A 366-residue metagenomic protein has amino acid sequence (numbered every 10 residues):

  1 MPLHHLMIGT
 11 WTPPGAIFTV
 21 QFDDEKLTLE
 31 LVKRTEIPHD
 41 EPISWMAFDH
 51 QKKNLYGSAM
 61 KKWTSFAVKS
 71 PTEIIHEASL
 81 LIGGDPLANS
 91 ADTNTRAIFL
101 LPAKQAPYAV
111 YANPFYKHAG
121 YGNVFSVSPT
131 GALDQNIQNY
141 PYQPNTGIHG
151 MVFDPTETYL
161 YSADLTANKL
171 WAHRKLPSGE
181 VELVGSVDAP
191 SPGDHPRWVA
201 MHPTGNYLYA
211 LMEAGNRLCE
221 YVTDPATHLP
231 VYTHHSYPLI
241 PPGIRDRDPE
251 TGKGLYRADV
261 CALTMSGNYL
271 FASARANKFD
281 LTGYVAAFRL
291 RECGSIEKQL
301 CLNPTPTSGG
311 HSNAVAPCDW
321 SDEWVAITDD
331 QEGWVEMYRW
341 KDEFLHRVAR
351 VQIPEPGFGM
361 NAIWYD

Functional and structural regions predicted by a protein language model:
P2-H4, Q51-K53, Q105-Y108, T156-T158 (+3 more regions): Short coil/turn segments that connect the beta-strands within blades of beta-propeller domains
I8-T12, G57-M60, A112-K117, S162-L165 (+4 more regions): Conserved beta-strand positions in repeat-built beta-propeller and related beta-rich domains
T19-T28, S65-I74, V124-L133, H173-E180 (+3 more regions): Short loop/turn segments immediately following beta-strands, especially the blade-tip and inter-blade linker loops
E30-P107, L300-L302, P306-G309: Blade-loop segments of beta-propeller domains
A47, L101, V152, A200 (+3 more regions): Conserved beta-strand position repeated across blades of beta-propeller domains
E73-D154: Asp-box/WD-like beta-propeller blade repeats and closely related beta-sheet repeat scaffolds
L80-A91, Q138-Q143, D188, T233-K253 (+2 more regions): Surface-exposed loop and turn segments in beta-propeller and other repeat-based domains that flank or scaffold
G254-I327: Loop/turn-rich, solvent-exposed surfaces of beta-rich toroidal or solenoidal domains
